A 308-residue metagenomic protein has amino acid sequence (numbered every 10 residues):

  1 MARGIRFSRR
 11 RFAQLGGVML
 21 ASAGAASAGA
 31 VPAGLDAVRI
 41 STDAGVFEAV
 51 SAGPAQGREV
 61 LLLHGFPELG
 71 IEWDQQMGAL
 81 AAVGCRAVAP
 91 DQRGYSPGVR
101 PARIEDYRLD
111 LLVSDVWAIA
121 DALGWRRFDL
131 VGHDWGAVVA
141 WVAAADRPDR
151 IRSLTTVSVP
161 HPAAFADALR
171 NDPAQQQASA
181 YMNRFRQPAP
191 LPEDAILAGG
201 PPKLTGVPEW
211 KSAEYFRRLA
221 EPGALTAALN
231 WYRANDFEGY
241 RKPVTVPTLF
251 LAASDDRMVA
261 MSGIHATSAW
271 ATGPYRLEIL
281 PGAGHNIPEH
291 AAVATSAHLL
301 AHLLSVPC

Functional and structural regions predicted by a protein language model:
A2-M19: N-terminal secretory signal peptides and thylakoid transit peptides that target proteins across membranes
L20-A26: Hydrophobic h-region of N-terminal signal peptides that target proteins for export in Gram-negative bacteria
V31-D36, G45-A49, E59, V88 (+5 more regions): Flexible "cap/lid" subdomain of the alpha/beta-hydrolase fold that forms the substrate-access gate
S41-D43: Short strand-coil-strand connectors
A52-V99: Conserved HGGG/HGGXW glycine-rich cap/lid loop of the alpha/beta-hydrolase fold
